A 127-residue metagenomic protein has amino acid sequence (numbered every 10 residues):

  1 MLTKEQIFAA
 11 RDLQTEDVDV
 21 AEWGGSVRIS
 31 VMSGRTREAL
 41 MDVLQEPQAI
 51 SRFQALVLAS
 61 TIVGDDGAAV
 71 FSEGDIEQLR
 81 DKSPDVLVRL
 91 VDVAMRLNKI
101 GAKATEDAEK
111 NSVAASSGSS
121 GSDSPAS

Functional and structural regions predicted by a protein language model:
M1-Q14: Extended acidic low-complexity intrinsically disordered regions
Q14-E22: Short acidic-hydrophobic surface loop/beta-edge motif
E22-S127: Short, surface-exposed, charged amphipathic helix/loop patches that serve as local interaction elements
